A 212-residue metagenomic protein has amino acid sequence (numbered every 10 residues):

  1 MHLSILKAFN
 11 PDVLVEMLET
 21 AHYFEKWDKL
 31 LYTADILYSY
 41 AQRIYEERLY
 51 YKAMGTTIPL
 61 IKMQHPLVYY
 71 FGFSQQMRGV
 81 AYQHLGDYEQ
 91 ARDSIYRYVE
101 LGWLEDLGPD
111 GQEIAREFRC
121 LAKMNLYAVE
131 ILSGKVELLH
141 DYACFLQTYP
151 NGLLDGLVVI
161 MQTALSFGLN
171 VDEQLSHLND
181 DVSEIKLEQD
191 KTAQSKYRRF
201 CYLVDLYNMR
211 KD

Functional and structural regions predicted by a protein language model:
H2-F9, Y23, L37-R43, M63-H65 (+3 more regions): Solenoid-like repeat scaffolds
N10, L14-M17, V68-F71, Q75 (+3 more regions): TPR repeat positional signature
E16-F24, S74, V80-H84, A128-E130 (+2 more regions): Residue-level signature for tetratricopeptide repeat
F24-L30, Y88, K135-V136: TPR-repeat structural position
L60-R78, R119-L126: Extended HEAT/HEAT-like alpha-solenoid repeat tracts in very large eukaryotic scaffold/adaptor proteins
A122-D181: Long, well-ordered mid-to-C-terminal structural blocks that present hydrophobic/aromatic surfaces
I160-D212: Helix-coil-helix junctions within alpha-helical repeat/solenoid scaffolds
